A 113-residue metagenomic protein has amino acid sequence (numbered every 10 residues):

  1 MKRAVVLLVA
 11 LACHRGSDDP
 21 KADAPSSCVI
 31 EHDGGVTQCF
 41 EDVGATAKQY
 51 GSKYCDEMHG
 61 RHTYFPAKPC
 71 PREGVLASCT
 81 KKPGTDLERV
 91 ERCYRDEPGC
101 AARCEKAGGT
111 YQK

Functional and structural regions predicted by a protein language model:
M1-A12: Sec-dependent bacterial lipoprotein signal peptides
H14-G16: Bacterial signal peptide processing site
A22-K113: Extracellular/cell-surface secretome signature
